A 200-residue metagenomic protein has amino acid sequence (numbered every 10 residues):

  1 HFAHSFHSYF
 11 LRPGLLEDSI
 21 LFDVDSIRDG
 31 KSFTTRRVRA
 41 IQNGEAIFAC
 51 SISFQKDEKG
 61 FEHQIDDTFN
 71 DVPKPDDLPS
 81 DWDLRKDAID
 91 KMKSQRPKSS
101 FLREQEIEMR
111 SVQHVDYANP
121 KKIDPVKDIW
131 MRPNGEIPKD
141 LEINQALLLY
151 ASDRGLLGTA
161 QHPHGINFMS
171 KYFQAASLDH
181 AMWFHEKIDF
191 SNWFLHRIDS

Functional and structural regions predicted by a protein language model:
H1-S200: Terminal targeting signals and extreme-terminal segments of soluble enzymes
